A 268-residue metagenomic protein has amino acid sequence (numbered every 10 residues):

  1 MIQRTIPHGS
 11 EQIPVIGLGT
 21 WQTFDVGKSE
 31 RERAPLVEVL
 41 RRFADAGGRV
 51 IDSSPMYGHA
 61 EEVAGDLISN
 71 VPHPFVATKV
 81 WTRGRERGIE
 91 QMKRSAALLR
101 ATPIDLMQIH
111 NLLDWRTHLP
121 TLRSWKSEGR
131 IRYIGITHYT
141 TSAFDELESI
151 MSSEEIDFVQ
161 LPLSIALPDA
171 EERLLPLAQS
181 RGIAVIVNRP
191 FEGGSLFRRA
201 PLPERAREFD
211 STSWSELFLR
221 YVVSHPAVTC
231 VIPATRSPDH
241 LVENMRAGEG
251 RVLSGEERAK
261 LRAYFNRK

Functional and structural regions predicted by a protein language model:
M1-P74: N-terminal binding-site loop/beta-alpha segment at the start of enzyme catalytic domains that lines or forms
R4, N111-K268: Beta/alpha (TIM)-barrel catalytic core signal, keyed to glycine-rich beta->alpha loops juxtaposed to Asp/Glu that bind
P7-S10, A64-H73, K93-T102, L122-K126 (+2 more regions): Acidic (Asp/Glu)-rich catalytic clusters
L18, S53, T78, L106-I109 (+3 more regions): Conserved beta-strand positions
W21-A34, A77-E86, T137, P203-F209: Active-site mouth loops of central-metabolism enzymes
K28-F43, G84-R100, T141-I150, W214-L219: Short, acidic/polar
H73-E86, D105-N111: A short, structured active-site edge motif that brings together acidic residues
A96-T117: Active-site groove signature of glycoside hydrolases
